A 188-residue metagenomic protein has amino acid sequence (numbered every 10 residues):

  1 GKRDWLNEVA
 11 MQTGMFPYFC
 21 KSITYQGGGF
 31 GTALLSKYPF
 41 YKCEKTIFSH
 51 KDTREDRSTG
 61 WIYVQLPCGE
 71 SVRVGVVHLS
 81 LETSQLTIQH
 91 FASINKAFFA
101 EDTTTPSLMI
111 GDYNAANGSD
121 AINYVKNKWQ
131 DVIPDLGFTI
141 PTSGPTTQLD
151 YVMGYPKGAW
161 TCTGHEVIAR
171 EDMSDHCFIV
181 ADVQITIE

Functional and structural regions predicted by a protein language model:
G1-D4: Short, flexible/disordered intra-domain loops and linkers
N7: Active-site-proximal alpha/beta segments of enzymes that process anionic O-linked groups
M11-Q12, F16-E188: Active-site regions of metal-assisted phosphoester/phosphodiester hydrolases, unifying DNase/endonuclease modules
